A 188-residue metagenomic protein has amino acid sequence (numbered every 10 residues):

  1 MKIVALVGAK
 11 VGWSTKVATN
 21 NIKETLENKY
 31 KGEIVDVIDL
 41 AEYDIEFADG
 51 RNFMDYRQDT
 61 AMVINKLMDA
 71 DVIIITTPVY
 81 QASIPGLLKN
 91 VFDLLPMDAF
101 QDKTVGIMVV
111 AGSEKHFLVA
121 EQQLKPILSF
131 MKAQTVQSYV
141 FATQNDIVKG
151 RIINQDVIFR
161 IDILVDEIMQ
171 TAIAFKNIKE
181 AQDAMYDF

Functional and structural regions predicted by a protein language model:
M1-T77, A82-K89, F159-I163, M169-I173 (+1 more regions): N-terminal beta1-alpha1-beta2 submodule of the flavodoxin-like/Rossmannoid cofactor-binding fold
I22-Y30, Q101-F188: FMN-binding flavodoxin-like domain, especially the glycine-rich phosphate-binding loop
I38-I45, P78, D93, D98 (+2 more regions): Flexible, active-site-adjacent loop/turn segments at secondary-structure boundaries
Y56-M131: Helix-loop-strand module that forms the ligand-binding subsite of alpha/beta enzymes
